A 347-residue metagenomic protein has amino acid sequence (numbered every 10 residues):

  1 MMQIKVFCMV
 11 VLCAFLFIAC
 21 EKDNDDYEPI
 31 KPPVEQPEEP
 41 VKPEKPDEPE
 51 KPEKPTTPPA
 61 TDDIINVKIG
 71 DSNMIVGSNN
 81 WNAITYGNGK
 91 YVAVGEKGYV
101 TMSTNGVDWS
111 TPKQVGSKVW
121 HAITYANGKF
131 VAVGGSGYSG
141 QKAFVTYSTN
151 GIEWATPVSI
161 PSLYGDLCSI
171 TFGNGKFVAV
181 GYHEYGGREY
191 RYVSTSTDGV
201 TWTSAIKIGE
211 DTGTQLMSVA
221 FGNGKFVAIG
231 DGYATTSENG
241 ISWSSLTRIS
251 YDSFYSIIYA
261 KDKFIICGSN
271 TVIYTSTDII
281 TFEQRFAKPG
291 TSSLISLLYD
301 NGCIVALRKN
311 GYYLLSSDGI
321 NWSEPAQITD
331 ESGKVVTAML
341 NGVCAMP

Functional and structural regions predicted by a protein language model:
M1-I18: Sec-dependent bacterial lipoprotein signal peptides
M2, E28, E39-K42, E48-K51 (+5 more regions): Short, low-complexity interaction segments enriched in Ser/Thr/Pro/Gly
K5-V6, N24, S78: Generic extreme N-terminus detector
A14-I69: Bacterial Sec-dependent N-terminal signal peptides
P59-P347: Residue-level hotspots at or immediately adjacent to binding/recognition sites across diverse folds
